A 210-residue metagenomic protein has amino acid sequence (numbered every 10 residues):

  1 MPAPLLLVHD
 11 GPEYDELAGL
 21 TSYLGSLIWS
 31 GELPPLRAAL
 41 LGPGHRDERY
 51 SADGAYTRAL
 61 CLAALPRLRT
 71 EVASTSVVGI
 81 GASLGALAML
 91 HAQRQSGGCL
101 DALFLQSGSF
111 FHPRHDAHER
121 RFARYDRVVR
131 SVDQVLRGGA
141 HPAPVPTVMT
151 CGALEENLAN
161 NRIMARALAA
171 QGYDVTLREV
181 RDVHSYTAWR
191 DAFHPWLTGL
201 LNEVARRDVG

Functional and structural regions predicted by a protein language model:
M1-G210: Non-catalytic cap/lid and distal C-terminal segments of serine-dependent acyl enzymes
